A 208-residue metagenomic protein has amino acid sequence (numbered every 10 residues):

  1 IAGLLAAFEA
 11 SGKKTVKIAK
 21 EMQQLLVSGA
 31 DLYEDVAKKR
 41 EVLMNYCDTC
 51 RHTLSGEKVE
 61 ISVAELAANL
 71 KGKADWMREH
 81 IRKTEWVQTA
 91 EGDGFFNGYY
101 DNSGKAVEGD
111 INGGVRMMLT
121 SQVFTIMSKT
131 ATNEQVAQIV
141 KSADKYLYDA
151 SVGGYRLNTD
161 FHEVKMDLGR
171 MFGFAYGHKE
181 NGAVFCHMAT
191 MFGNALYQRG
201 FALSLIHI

Functional and structural regions predicted by a protein language model:
I1-I206: Acidic, mature catalytic/reactive cores of soluble proteins
